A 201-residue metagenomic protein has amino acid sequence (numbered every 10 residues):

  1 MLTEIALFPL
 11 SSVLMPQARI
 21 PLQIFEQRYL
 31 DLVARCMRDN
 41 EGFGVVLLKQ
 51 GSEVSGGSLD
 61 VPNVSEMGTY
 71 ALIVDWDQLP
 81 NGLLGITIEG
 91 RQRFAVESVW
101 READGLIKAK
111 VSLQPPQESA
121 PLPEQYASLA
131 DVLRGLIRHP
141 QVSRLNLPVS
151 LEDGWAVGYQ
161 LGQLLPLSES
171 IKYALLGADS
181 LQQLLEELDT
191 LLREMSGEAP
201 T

Functional and structural regions predicted by a protein language model:
M1-T201: N-terminal low-complexity, acidic/polar interaction/targeting segments
